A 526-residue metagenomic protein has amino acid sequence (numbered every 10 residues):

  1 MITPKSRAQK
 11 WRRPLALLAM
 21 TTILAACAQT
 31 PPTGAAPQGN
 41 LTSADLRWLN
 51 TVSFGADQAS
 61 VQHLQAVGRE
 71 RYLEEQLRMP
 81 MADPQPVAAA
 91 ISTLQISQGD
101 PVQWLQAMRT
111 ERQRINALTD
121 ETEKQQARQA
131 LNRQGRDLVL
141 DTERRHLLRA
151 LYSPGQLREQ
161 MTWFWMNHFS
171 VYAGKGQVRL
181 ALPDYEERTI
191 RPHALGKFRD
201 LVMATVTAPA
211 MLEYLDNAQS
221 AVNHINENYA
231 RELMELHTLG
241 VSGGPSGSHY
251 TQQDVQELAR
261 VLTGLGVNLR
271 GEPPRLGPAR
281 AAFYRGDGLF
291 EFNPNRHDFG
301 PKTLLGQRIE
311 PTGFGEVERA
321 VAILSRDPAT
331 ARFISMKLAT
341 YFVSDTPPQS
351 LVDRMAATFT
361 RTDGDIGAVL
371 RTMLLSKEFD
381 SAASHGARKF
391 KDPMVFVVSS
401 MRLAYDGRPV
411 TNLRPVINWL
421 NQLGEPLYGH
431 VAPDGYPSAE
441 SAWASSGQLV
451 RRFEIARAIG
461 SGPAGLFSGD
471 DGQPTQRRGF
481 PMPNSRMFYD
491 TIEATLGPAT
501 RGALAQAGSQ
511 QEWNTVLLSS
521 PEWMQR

Functional and structural regions predicted by a protein language model:
I2-A16: Bacterial N-terminal signal peptides that target proteins for export
I23-A26: C-terminal motif of bacterial Sec signal peptides marking the signal peptidase cleavage site
P31-L41, L46-S60, L94-Q95, D327 (+2 more regions): Flexible, low-complexity segments enriched for small/polar residues
L41-A44, G68, V206: Extracytoplasmic
S53, Q65, W163, T205-T207 (+3 more regions): A mature extracytoplasmic/lumenal domain signature
Q58-H168, A173-D184, T189-R191: N-terminal accessory alpha/beta regions
P84, P154, R158, Y172-G176 (+5 more regions): Amphipathic alpha-helical interaction segments
T142-H146, V178-Y405: Active-site substrate-binding loop specific to GH73 endo-beta-N-acetylglucosaminidase modules in bacterial autolysins
